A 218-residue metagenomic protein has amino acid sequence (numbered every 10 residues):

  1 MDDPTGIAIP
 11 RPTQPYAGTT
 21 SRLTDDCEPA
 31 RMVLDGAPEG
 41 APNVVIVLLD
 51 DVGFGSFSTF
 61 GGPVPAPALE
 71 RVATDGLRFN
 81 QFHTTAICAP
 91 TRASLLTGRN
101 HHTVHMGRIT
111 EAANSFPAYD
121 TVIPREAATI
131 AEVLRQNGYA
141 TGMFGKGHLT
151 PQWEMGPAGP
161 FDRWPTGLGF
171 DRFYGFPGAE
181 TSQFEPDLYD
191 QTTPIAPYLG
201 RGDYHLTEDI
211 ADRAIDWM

Functional and structural regions predicted by a protein language model:
M1-M218: Formylglycine-dependent sulfatase
